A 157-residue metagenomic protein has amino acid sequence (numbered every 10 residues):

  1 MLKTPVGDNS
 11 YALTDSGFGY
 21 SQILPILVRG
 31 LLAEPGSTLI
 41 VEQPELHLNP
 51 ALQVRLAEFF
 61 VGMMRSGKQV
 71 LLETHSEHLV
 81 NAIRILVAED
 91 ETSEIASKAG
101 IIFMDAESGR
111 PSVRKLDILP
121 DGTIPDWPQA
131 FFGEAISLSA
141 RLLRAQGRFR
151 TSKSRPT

Functional and structural regions predicted by a protein language model:
M1-A145: Switch/communication elements of ASCE P-loop NTPase nucleotide-binding domains
G147-T157: Conserved helicase/translocase motor-coupling segment
